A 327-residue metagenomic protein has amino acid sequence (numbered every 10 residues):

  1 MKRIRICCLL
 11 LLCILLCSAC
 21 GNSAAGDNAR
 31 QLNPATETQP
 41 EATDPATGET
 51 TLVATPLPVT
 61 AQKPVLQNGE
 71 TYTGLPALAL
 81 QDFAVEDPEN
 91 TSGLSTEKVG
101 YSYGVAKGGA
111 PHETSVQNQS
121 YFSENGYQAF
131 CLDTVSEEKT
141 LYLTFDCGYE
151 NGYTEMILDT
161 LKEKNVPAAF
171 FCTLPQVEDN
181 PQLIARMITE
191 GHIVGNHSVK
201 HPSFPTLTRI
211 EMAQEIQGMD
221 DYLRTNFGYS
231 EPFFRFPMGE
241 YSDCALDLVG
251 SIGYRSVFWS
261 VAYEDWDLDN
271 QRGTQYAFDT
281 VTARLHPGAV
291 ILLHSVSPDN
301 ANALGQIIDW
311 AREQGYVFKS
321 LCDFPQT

Functional and structural regions predicted by a protein language model:
K2, Q128-F130, Y276-T280: A generic local structural motif
K2-R5, R235, R312: Basic side chains
I4-S23: Sec-dependent N-terminal signal peptides of Gram-positive bacterial secreted proteins and lipoproteins
I14-C17, L158, R209, Q306: Hydrophobic alpha-helical membrane context
C17, I193, S203, G218-M219 (+4 more regions): Short, intrinsically disordered/low-complexity patches at protein termini and at juxtamembrane boundaries
C20-T144, E150-M156, E163, D309-W310 (+1 more regions): N-terminal pre-catalytic segment of deacetylase/amide-hydrolase enzymes
E97-V99, K139-L141, N151-L158, K162-L292 (+1 more regions): Metal-dependent polysaccharide deacetylase catalytic core of the NodB/CE4 family, i.e., the active-site-bearing domain
L285-C322: Catalytic grooves of carbohydrate-active enzymes
